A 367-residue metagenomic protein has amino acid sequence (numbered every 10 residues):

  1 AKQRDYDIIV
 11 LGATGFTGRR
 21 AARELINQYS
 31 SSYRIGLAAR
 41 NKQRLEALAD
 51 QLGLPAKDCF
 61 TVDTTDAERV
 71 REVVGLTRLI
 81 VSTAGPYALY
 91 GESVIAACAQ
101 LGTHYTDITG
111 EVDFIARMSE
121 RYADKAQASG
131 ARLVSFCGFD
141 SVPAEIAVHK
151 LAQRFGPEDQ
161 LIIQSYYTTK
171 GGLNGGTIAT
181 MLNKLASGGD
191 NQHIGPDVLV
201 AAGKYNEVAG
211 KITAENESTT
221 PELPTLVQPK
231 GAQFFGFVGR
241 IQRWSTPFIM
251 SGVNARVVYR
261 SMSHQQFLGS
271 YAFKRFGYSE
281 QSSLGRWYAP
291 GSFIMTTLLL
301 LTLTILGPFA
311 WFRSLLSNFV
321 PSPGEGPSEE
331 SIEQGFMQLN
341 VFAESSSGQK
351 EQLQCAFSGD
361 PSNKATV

Functional and structural regions predicted by a protein language model:
Y6-Y29: N-terminal Rossmann NAD(P)H-binding glycine-rich loop of SDR-like oxidoreductase domains
D7, R78-L79, H104: Structural motif
Y33-G36: Conserved beta-strand positions in the Rossmann-like core of class I SAM-dependent methyltransferases
A38-K42, D63-T64: N-terminal Rossmann-fold cofactor-binding loop
L48-P55: Short, conserved SAM-binding/catalytic segment of Class I S-adenosyl-L-methionine-dependent methyltransferases
F60-L79, T83-L89: Conserved Rossmann-fold cofactor-binding substructure of NAD(P)-dependent oxidoreductases
P86-A209, E217: Glycine-/Pro-rich loop/turn segments that contact NAD(P) or position catalytic residues in Rossmann-like domains
Q153-V367: C-terminal catalytic/substrate-binding lobe primarily of soluble NAD(P)-dependent oxidoreductases
